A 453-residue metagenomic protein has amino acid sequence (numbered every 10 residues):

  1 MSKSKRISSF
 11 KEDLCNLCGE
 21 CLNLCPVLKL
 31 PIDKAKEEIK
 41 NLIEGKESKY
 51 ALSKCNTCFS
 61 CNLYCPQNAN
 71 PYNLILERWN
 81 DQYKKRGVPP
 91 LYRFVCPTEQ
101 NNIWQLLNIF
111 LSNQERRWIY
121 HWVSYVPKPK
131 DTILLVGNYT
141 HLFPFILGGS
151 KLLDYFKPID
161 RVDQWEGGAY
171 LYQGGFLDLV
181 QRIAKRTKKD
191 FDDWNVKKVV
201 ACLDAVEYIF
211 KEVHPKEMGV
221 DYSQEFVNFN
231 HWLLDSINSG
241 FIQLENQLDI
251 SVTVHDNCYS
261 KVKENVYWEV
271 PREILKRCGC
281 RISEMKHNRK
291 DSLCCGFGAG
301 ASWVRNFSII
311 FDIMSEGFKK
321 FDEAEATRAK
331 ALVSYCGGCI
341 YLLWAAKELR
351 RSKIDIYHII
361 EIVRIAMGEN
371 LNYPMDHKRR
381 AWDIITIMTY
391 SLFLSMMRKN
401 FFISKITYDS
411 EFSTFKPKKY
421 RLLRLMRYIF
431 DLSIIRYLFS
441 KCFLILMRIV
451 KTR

Functional and structural regions predicted by a protein language model:
S9-A35, Y259-N265: A broadly conserved sequence feature marking short terminus-proximal activation segments in nucleic acid-centric
S9-E12, I32-E207, V213-H214, R380-R453: Iron-sulfur-cluster electron-transfer modules
C15-C21, C25, C55-C61, C65 (+4 more regions): Short cysteine clusters
N23-I39, L63-Q82, G300-M314, Y341-S352: Iron-sulfur (Fe-S) cluster-binding segments and ferredoxin-like electron-carrier domains, especially [2Fe-2S]
W122-K151, L248, N257, K261-E284: A short, flexible N-terminal coil/short beta segment enriched in small residues
I133-L134, T253, V333: Conserved beta-strand elements of the Class I
F143-Y222, V262, V266, E273 (+1 more regions): Cofactor-cradling patches in redox/metallo enzymes
F229-N238, I242-N265, C278-R281, M285-F297 (+1 more regions): Catalytic cores of enzyme domains
